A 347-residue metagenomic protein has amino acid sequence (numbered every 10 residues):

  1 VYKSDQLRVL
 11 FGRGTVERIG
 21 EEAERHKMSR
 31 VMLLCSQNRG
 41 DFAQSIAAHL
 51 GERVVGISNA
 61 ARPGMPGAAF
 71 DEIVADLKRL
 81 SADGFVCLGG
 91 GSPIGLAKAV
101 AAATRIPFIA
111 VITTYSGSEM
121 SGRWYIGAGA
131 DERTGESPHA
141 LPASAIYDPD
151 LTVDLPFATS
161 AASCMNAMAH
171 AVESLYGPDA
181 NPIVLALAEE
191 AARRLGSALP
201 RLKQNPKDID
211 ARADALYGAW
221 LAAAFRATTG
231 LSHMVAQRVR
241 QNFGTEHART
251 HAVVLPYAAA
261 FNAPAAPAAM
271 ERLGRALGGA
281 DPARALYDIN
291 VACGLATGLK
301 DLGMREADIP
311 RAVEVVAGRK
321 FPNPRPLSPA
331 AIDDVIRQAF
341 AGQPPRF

Functional and structural regions predicted by a protein language model:
V1-D83, L299: ATP/NTP phosphate-donor binding region
L7, A102-A186, A191, R272: A glycine/threonine-rich phosphate-anchoring loop and its flanking beta-alpha core in nucleotide/phosphate-binding
V16-I19, R39-A43, G67, S92-A99 (+2 more regions): Short glycine/serine/threonine-rich phosphate/pyrophosphate-binding segments that cradle anionic phosphate groups
L77-Y115: A short, small-residue-rich loop immediately preceding and capping a beta-strand
M168-V172, A215-A223, L255-A258, L286 (+3 more regions): Short alpha-helical scaffolding segments that buttress acidic/His motifs in well-ordered protein cores
P178-A285: Active-site segments that bind and position negatively charged phosphate/pyrophosphate groups
A276-F347: C-terminal charged capping/lid subdomain of soluble metabolic enzymes
